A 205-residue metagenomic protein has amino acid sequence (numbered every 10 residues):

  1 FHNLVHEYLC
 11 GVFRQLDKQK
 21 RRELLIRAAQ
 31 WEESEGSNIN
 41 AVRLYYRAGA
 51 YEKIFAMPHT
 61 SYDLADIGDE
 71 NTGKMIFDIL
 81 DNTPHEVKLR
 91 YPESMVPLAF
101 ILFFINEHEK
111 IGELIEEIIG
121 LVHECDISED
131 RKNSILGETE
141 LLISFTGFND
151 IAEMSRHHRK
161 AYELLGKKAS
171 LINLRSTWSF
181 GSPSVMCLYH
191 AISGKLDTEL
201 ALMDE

Functional and structural regions predicted by a protein language model:
F1-A28, Y51-E52: Short capping/hinge segments at domain boundaries that bridge a core fold to an adjacent linker or tail
N3, Q19-R22, S34-I39, E52-H59 (+3 more regions): Generic helix N-cap/helix-start motif at coil->alpha-helix transitions
Q15-L16, T60, L64, E117: A short linear boundary/processing microfeature
K18, R22, E35-N38, Y51 (+4 more regions): TPR-repeat structural position
L25, A29, N38, V42-Y46 (+8 more regions): Inward-facing hydrophobic residues that define packing positions of alpha-helical scaffold repeats
I26-Q30, V42, F55, H59-L64 (+3 more regions): Conserved small-residue packing positions in alpha-helical repeats and bundles
E35-N38, V42-V87, Y91-A99: Short, well-ordered secondary-structure microsegments that present a prominent hydrophobic/aromatic side chain
E86-E205: Internal alpha-solenoid helical repeat scaffolds
